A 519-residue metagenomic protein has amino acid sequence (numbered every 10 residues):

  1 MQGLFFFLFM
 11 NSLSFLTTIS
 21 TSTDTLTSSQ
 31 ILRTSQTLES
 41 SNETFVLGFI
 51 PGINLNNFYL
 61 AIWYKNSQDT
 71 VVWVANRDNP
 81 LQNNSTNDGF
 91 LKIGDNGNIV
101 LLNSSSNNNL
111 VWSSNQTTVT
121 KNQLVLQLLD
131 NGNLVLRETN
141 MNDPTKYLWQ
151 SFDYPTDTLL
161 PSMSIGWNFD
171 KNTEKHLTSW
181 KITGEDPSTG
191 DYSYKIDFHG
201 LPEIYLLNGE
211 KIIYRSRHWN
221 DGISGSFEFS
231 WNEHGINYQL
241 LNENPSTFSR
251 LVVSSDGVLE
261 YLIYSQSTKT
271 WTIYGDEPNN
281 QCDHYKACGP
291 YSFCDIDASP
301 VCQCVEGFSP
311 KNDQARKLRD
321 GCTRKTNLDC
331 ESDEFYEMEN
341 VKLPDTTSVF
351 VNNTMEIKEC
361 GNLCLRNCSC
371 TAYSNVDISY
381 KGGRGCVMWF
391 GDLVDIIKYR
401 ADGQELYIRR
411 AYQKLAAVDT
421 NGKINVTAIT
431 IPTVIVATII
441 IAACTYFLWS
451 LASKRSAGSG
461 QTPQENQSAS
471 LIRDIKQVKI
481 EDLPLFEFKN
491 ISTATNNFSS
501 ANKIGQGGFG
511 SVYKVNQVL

Functional and structural regions predicted by a protein language model:
Q2-S459: Beta-rich ligand-binding surfaces for carbohydrates and other polyanions
T445-I475, K479: Membrane-proximal cytoplasmic juxtamembrane segment of single-pass cell-surface glycoproteins
V478-A501: A short, low-complexity linker immediately N-terminal to eukaryotic Hanks-type protein kinase catalytic domains
A501-V512: Protein kinase glycine-rich loop
N516-L519: Conserved N-lobe loop of protein kinases adjacent to the ATP-binding glycine-rich P-loop
